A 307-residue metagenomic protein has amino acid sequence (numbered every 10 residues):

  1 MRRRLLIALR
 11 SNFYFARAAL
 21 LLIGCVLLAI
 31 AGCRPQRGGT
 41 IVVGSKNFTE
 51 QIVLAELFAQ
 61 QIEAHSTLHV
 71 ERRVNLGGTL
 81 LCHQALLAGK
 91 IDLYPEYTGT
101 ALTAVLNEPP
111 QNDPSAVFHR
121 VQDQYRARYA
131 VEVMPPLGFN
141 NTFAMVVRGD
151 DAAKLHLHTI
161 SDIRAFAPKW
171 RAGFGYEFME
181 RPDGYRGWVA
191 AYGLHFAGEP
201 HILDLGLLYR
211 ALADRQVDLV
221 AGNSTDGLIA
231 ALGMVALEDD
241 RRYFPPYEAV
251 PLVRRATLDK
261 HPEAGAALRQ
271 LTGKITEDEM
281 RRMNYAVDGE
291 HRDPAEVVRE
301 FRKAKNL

Functional and structural regions predicted by a protein language model:
A29-G32: C-terminal motif of bacterial Sec signal peptides marking the signal peptidase cleavage site
G38-E50, L68-V74, P168-G173: Short, well-ordered beta-strand elements
T49-H69, L87, P182, R186-A190: Short, polar/charged alpha-helical segment
H69-Q84, G198-R210: Short helix-initiation/N-cap motifs at beta->coil->alpha
V105-M134, D214-V217, L228-R242: Ligand-binding "clamshell"
P114-A172, R255, G273-E277: A conserved helix-loop-strand patch within extracytoplasmic ligand-binding domains of the periplasmic binding
P168-D239: Ligand-binding pocket segment of bilobal, Venus flytrap-like solute-binding proteins
M179, D183-G184, V189-A191, P262-L307: An extracytoplasmic/periplasmic, membrane-proximal ligand-sensing/linker region
